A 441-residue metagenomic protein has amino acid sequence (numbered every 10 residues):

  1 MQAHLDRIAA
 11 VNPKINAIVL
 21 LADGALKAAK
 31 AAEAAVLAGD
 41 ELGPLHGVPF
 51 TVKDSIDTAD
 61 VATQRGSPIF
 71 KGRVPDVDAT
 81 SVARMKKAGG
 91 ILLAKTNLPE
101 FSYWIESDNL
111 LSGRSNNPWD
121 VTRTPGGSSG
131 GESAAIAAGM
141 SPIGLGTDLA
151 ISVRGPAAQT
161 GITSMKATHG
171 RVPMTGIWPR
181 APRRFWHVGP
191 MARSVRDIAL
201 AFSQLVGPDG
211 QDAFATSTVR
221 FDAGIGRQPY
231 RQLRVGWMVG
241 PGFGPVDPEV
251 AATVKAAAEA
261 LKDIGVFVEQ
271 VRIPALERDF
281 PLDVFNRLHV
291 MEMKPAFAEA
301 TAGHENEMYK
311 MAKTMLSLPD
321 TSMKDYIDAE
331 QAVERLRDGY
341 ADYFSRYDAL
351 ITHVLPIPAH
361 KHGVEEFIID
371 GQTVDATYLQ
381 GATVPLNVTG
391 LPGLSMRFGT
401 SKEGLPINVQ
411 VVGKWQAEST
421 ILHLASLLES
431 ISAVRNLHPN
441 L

Functional and structural regions predicted by a protein language model:
M1, K30, V246-P274, F297-G303 (+2 more regions): Acyltransferase
M1-A150, E259, I264: Gly/Ser-rich catalytic/binding loops embedded in alpha/beta enzyme cores
H4, A25, I198, V235 (+4 more regions): Residue-level signal for inorganic ion chemistry
H46-R65, P229-M238, R287-A341, H353 (+2 more regions): Short helix-loop capping/hinge segments that flank enzyme active sites or metal/cofactor-binding pockets
P68, A215, D283-L288, I327-D328 (+1 more regions): Short, surface-exposed loop/helix-turn segments at secondary-structure junctions that function as lids/hinges flanking
V77-V206, N387-G399, E403-N408: Short glycine/serine-rich loop segments
K166-A256, H423, I431-L441: A short helix-breaking turn/cap at a secondary-structure junction
G339-D342, T373-R397: Small-aliphatic-rich amphipathic alpha-helix that forms the alpha element of a beta-alpha
